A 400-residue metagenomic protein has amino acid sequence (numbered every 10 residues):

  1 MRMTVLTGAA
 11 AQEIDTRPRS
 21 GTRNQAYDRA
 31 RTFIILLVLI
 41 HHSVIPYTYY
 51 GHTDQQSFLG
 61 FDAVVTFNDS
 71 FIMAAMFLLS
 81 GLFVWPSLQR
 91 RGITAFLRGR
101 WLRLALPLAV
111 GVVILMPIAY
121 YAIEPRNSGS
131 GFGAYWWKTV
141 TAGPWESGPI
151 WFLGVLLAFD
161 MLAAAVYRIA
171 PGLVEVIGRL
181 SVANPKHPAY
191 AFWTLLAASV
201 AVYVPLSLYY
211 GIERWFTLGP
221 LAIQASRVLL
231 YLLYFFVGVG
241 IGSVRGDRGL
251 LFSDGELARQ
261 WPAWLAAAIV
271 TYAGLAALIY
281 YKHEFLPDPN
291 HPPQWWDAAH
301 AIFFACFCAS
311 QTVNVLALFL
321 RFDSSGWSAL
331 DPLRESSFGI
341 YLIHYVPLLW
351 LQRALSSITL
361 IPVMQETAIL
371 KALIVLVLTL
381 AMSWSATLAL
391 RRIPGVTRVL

Functional and structural regions predicted by a protein language model:
R2-L400: Alpha-helical transmembrane segments and their immediate juxtamembrane cytosolic regions
